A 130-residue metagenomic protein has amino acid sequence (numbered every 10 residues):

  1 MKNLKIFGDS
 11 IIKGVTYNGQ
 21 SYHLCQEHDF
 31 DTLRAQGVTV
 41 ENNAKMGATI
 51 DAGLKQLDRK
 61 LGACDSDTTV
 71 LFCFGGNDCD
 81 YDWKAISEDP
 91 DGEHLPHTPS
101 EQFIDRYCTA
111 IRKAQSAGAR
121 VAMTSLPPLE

Functional and structural regions predicted by a protein language model:
M1-K45, K60-S66, V70: Serine-esterase "nucleophile elbow" of acetyl-processing enzymes
K2, A35-Q36, L54-E130: Alpha-helical cap/lid subdomain in secreted, periplasmic, or secretory-pathway luminal O-acyl-processing enzymes
N42, M46, P96-P99: Short secondary-structure transition/capping motifs
A48-A52: N-terminal beta-loop-helix "entrance" segment that forms/cooperates in small-molecule cofactor or anionic ligand
